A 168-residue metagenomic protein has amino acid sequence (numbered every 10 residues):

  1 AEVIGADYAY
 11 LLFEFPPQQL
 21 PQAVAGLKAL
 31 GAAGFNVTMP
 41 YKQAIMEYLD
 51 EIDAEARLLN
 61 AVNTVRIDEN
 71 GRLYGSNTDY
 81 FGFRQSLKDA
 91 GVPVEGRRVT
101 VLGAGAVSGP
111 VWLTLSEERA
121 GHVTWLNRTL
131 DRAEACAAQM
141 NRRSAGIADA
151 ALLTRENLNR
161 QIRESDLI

Functional and structural regions predicted by a protein language model:
E2-A90: Phosphate/diphosphate ligand-binding glycine-rich loop within oxidoreductases
P16, Q85, A145-R155: Short gly/ser/thr-rich secondary-structure transition/capping motifs
A32, G96-R97, A120-H122, E164-S165: A general structural motif
F35, V99, I168: Receiver (REC) domain switch-region micro-motif
A44, L130-A135: Short, charged/polar "capping" segments at the starts of alpha-helices and the immediately preceding loops
N77-Y80, L87, V92-A120, N127-R128 (+1 more regions): Glycine-rich adenosine-cofactor-binding loop
C136-A145: Short, conserved SAM-binding/catalytic segment of Class I S-adenosyl-L-methionine-dependent methyltransferases
L152-I168: Rossmann-like NAD(P)-binding element
